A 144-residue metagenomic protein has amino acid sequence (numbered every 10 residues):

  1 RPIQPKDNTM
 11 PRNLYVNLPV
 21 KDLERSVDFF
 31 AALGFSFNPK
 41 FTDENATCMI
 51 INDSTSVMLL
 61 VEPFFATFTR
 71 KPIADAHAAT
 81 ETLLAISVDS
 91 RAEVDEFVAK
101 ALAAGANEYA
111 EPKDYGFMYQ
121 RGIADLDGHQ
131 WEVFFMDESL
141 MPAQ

Functional and structural regions predicted by a protein language model:
P2-V27, E81-I86, D137-Q144: N-terminal beta-strand motif that seeds the catalytic metal site of vicinal oxygen chelate
N13-K21, M49-I50, K71-K100, Y119-A124: Vicinal oxygen chelate
N17-A66: Core segments of cupin and vicinal oxygen chelate
A32, S36, F41, A76 (+1 more regions): Charge-dense, helix-prone N-terminal extensions
L33, D75-H77, V133-E138: Membrane-topology and secretion signals of cell-surface/extracellular proteins
D43, I51-D53, V88, Y115 (+1 more regions): Short loop/turn positions at the edges of beta-strands in beta-sheet-rich folds
F65-P72, M141-A143: A short, acidic/glycine-rich surface segment
V98-Q144: Vicinal oxygen chelate
